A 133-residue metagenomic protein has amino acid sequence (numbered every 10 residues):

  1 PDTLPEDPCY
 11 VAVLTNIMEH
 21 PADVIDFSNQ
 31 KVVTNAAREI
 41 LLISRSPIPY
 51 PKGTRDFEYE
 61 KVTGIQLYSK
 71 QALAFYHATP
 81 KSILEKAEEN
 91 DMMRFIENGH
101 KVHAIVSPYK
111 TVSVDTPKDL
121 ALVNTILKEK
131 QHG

Functional and structural regions predicted by a protein language model:
P1-P80: Conserved core of the sugar-phosphate nucleotidyltransferase
F57-G133: Conserved alpha/beta core of the MobA/IspD/sugar-nucleotide pyrophosphorylase nucleotidyltransferase superfamily
